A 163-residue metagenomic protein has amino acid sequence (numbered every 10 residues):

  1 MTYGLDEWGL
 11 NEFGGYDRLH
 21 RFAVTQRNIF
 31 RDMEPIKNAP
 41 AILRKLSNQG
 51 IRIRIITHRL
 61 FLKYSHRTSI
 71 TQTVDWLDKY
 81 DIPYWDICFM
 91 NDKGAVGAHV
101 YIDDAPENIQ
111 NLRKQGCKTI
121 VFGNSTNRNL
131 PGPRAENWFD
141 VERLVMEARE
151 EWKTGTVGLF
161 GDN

Functional and structural regions predicted by a protein language model:
M1-A41: Metal-dependent phosphoesterase signature
F30, E34-P35, A39-I70: Substrate-recognition element of Asp-dependent hydrolases with the DxDx(T/V) motif
R44-N48, D78, R113: Anion (oxyanion) recognition and catalysis
R52-R54, V100, I120: A structural signal for isolated positions on well-ordered beta-strands in alpha/beta enzyme cores
R54-Y64, I70-G94: A short, structured active-site edge motif that brings together acidic residues
I87-R113: Conserved Lys-Pro-Asp/Glu-containing loop-to-beta segment of HAD-superfamily phosphomonoesterases, centered on
P106-N163: Asp-based, Mg2+/Mn2+-dependent phosphohydrolase catalytic module
